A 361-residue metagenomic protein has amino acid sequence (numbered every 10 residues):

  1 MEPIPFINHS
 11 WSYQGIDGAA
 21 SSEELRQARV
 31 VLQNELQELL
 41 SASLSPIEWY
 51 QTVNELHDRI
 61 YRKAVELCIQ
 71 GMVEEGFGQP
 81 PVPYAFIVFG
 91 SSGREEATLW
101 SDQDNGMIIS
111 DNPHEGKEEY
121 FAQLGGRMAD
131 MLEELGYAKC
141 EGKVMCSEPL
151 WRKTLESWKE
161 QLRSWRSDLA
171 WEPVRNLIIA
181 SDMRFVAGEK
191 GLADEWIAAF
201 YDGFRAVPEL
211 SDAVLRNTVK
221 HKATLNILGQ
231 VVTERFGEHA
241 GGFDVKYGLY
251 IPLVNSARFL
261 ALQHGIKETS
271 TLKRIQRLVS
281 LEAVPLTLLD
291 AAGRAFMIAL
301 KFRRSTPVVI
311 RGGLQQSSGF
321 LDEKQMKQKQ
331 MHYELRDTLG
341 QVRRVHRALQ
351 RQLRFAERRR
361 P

Functional and structural regions predicted by a protein language model:
M1-M72: N-terminal regions immediately upstream of nucleotidyltransferase
L25, R29, Y50, N54 (+5 more regions): Hydrophobic packing residues in well-ordered alpha-helices of helical domains and bundles
R26-R29, P83, G90-G93, N217-G229: Core structural elements
P46, Y50, H114-F121, V245: Alpha-helix N-cap/helix-initiation motif
H57, Y61-K117, A122-L124, A129: Active-site nucleotide-donor binding segment shared across nucleotidyl transfer reactions
I60-L67, G71, R127, M131-L135 (+4 more regions): Generic, well-ordered alpha-helical scaffold segments in large soluble proteins
Q123-G248, P252: Conserved NTP/Mg2+-binding pocket subregion across the NTase superfamily
D202-P361: Conserved nucleotidyltransferase catalytic core and NTase-mimicking acidic/glycine-rich helix/loop elements in nucleic
